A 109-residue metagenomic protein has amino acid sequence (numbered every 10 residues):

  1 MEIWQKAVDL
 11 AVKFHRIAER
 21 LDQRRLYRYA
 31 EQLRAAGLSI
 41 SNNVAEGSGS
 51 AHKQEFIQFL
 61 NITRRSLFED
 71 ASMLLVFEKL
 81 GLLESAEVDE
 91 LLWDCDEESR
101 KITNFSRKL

Functional and structural regions predicted by a protein language model:
M1-L109: Amphipathic alpha-helical assembly/interaction segments
